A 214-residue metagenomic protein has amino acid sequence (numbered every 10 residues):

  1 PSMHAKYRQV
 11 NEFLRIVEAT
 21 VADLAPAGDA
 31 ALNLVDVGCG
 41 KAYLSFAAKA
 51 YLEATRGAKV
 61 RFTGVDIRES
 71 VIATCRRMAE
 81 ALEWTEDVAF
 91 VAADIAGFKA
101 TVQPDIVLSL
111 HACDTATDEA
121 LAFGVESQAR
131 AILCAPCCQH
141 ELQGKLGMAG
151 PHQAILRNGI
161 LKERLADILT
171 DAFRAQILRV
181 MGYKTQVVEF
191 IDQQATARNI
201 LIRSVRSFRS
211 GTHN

Functional and structural regions predicted by a protein language model:
P1-P26, A50: S-adenosyl-L-methionine
S2-H4, R15, I67-N214: Class I S-adenosyl-L-methionine
D29-A31, K59, P104: Phosphate-coordination loops involved in phosphoryl transfer and adenosine-cofactor binding
D29-G40: Conserved class I S-adenosyl-L-methionine
N33, K49, K59-V60, A79: Charged, long alpha-helical assembly modules
G40-K41, S70: Short acidic, Gly/Ser-rich segments with clustered Asp/Glu that frequently serve as metal-coordination loops in enzyme
K41-G57: Conserved SAM-binding loop of SAM-dependent methyltransferases across substrates and taxa, primarily the Class I
R61-D66: Conserved SAM-binding motif I beta-strand of class I
